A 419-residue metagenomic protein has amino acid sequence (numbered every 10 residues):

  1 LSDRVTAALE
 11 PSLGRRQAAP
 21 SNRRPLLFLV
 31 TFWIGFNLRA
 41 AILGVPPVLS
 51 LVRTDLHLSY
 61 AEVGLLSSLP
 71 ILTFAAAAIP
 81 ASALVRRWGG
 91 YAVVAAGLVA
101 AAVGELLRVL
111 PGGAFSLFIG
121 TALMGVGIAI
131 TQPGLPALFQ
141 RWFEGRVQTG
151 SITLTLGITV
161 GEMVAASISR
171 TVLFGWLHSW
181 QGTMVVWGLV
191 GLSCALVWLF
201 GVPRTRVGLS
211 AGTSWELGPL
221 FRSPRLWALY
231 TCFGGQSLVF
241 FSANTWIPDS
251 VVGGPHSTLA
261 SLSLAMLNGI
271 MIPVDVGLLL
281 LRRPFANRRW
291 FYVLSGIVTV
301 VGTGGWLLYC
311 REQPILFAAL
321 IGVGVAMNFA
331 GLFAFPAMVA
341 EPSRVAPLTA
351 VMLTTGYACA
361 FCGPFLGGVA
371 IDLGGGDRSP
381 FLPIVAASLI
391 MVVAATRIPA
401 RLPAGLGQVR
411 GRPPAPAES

Functional and structural regions predicted by a protein language model:
V45-P46, R225-D275: Extracytoplasmic gate region of multi-pass secondary transporters
H57, G89, L110-F115, E144 (+1 more regions): Helix-breaking motifs and short loop linkers at transmembrane-helix boundaries and internal kinks in secondary membrane
A76-A114: Conserved MFS/SLC helix-loop-helix module at the cytosolic interface between two early adjacent transmembrane helices
A77-G89, V274-N287, I371: Helix-to-loop junctions at the C-terminal end of transmembrane segments in multipass secondary transporters
G120-L156: Cytoplasmic helix-loop-helix junction between adjacent transmembrane helices in 12-TM secondary transporters
G145-P203: Helix-loop-helix hairpin linking two adjacent transmembrane segments in secondary transporters
A286-L332: C-terminal transmembrane helical hairpin of 12-TM major facilitator-type secondary transporters
V339-D377, I384: A late C-terminal transmembrane helix in Major Facilitator Superfamily
